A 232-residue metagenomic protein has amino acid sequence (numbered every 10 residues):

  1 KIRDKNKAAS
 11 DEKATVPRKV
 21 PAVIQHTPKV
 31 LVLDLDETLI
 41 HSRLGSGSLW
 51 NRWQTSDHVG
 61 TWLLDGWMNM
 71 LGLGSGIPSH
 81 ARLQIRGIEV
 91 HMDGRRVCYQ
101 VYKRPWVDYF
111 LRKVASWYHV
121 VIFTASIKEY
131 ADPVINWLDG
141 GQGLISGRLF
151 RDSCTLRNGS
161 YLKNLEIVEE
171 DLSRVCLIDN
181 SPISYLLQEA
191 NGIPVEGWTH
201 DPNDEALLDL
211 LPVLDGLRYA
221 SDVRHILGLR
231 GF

Functional and structural regions predicted by a protein language model:
K1-V30, R43-R82: Long, acidic (Asp/Glu-rich), low-complexity accessory segments flanking structured domains
T15-I24, H91-Y102, A115-V121, I193-W198: Short interface patches used for recognition in eukaryotic signaling and trafficking proteins
H26-I40, Q84-I88, S116-H119, L144 (+2 more regions): Core residues of folded domains in eukaryotic genome-function proteins
L35, I40, L44-G45, S75 (+2 more regions): Eukaryotic helix-linker segments that join adjacent hydrophobic helices
T38, F123-I127: Ser/Thr-glycine-rich phosphate-binding loops at phosphate-binding pockets of nucleotides, nucleotide cofactors
T55, G66, H80, Q84-Y102: Inter-blade linker and blade-boundary elements of WD-repeat/beta-propeller domains
S75, R95-V120, T155-G159, L165-E166: Short, acidic loop-to-helix structural element flanking the phosphoryl-transfer center in phosphate-processing enzymes
K113-S116, I127-F232: C-terminal cap/substrate-recognition subdomain and adjoining C-terminal extension of metal-dependent phosphatase-like
